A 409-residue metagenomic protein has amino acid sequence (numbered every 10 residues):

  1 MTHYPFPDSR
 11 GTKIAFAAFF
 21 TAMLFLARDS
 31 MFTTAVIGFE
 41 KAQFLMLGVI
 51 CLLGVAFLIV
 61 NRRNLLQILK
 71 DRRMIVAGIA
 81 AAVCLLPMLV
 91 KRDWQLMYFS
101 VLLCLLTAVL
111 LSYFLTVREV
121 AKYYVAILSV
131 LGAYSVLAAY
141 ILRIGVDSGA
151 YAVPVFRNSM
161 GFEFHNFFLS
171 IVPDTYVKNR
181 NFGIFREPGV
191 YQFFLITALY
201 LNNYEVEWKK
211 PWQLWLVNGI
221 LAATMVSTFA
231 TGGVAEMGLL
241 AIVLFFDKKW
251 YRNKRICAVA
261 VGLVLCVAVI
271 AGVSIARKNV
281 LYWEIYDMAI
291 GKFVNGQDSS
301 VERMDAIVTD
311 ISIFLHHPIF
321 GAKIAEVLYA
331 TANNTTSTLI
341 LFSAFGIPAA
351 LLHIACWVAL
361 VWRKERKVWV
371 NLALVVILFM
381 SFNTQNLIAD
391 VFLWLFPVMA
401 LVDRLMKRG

Functional and structural regions predicted by a protein language model:
M1-R63, A81-M88, A373-M380, F392-V398: N-terminal signal-anchor transmembrane segment
S30-I37, V280-P348: Long extracytoplasmic/lumenal interhelical loops at the membrane interface of multi-pass membrane proteins
T34-Q43, P87-L103, F185-F193, Q213-F246 (+2 more regions): Helix-loop-helix junctions and helix-breaking kinks within/between transmembrane helices of multi-pass membrane
G54-L58, M88-I144, H353-W357: Transmembrane alpha-helical segments and their membrane-water interfaces
A82, A121-L169: Hydrophobic alpha-helical transmembrane segments
V125-V146, P173-V177, F182-F229, V234-F246: Alpha-helical transmembrane segments of multi-pass inner-membrane proteins
L137-I144, K248-F293: A membrane-periplasm/extracellular boundary helix in multi-pass inner-membrane enzymes that assemble envelope glycans
K210-Q213, G238-A241, F245-F246, R255 (+3 more regions): Hydrophobic transmembrane alpha-helices and their immediate junctions
